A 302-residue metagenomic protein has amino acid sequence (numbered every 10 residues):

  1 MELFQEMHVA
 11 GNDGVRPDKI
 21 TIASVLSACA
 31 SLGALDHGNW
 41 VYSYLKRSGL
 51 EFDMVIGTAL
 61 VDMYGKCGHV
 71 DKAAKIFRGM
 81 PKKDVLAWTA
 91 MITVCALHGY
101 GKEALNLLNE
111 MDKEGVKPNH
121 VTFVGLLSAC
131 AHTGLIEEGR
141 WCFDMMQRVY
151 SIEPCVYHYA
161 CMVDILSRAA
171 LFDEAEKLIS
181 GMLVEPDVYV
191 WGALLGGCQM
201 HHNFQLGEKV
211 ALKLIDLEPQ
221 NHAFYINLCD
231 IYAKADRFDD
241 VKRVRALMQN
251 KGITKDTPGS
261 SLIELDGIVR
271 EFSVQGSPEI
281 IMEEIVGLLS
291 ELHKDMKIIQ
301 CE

Functional and structural regions predicted by a protein language model:
M1-E302: Terminal (and in a subset, N-terminal) low-complexity or junction segments at the ends of helical repeat RNA-binding
